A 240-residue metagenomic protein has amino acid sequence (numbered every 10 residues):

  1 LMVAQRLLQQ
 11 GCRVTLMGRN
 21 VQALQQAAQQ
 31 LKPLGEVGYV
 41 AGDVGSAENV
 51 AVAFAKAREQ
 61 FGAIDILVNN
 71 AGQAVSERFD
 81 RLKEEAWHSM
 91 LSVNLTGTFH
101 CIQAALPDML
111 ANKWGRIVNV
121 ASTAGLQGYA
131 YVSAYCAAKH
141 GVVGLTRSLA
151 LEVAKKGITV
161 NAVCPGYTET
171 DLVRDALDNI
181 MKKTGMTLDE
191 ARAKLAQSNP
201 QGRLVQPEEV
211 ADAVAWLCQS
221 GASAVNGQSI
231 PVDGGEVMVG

Functional and structural regions predicted by a protein language model:
L1-V14: Canonical Rossmann dinucleotide-binding motif of NAD(H)/NADP(H)-dependent dehydrogenases/reductases, specifically
R78-F79, K83-L91, I117, L195: Substrate-binding pocket helix/loop in short-chain dehydrogenase/reductase
I102, A138, T146: Active-site helix of classical SDR
P107, L151-E152, S223: Alpha-helical segment proximal to the catalytic Tyr-Lys
S122: Residue(s) in the substrate-gating loop at a strand-loop-helix junction that position the organic substrate next
Q127, N226-G240: Short C-terminal tail/terminal secondary-structure segment of NAD(P)H-dependent dehydrogenase/reductase domains
A154, T159, V225-G227: Short, small/polar-rich loop/turn modules that mediate ligand/substrate recognition or access, typified
